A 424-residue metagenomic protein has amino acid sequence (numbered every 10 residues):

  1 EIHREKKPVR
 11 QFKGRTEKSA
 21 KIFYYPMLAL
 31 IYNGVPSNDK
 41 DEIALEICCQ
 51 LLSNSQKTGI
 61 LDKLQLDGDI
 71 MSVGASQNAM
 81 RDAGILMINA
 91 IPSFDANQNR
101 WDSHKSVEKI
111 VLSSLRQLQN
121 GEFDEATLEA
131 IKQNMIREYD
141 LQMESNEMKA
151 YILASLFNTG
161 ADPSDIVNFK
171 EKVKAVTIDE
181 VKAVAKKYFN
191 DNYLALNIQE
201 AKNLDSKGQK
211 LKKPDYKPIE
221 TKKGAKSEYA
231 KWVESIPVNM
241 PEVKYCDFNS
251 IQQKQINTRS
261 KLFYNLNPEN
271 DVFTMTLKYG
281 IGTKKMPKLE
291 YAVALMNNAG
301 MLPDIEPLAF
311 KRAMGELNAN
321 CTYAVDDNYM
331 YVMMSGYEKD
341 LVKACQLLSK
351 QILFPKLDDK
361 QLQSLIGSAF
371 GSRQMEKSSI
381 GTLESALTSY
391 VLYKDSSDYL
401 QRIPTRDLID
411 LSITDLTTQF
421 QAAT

Functional and structural regions predicted by a protein language model:
E1, N192-Y193, S389, S396 (+1 more regions): Non-catalytic, conformational "gating/processing" segments within enzyme and secreted inhibitor domains
E1-A20, P26, D62, D165-Y279: Proteolytic maturation boundary segments
F12-E17, N33, M71-S76, E180-K182 (+2 more regions): Glycine-rich, charged/polar anion/phosphate-binding loops that engage phosphate groups from diverse ligands
S19-I22, Q77-M80, K254, Y323-A324 (+1 more regions): Replace "in large, NTP-powered and nucleic-acid-processing enzymes" with "in large, NTP-powered factors and other
Y25-P36, D62-K174, A195-Q199, K207-K210 (+4 more regions): M16 family metallopeptidases and their MPP-like homologs
V176-E180, V184, K356-L362, L408-L416: Peptidyl-prolyl cis-trans isomerase
